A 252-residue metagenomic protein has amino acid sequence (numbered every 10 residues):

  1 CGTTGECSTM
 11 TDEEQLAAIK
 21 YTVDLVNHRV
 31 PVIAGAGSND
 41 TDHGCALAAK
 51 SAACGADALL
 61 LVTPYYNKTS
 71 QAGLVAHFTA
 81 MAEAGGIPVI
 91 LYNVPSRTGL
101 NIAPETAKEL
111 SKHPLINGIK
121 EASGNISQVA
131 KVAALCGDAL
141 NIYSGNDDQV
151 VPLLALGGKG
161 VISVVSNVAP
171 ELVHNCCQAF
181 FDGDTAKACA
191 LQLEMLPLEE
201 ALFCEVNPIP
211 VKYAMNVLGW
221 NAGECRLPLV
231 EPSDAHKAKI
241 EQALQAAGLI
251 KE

Functional and structural regions predicted by a protein language model:
C1-G99: Active-site beta->alpha loop and helix N-cap motifs at the rims of alpha/beta catalytic domains
G2, T63-P64, S123, N146-D147 (+2 more regions): Short secondary-structure boundary segments
Q15-L16, A107, K237: Short functional linear motifs
K20-N27, A49-A52, A82-E83, S111 (+3 more regions): Surface-exposed amphipathic alpha-helices with a cationic face
A56-A58, Y65-K159: Ligand/cofactor pocket segment of small-molecule handling proteins
D148-E252: Structured C-terminal cap/extension of enzyme domains
